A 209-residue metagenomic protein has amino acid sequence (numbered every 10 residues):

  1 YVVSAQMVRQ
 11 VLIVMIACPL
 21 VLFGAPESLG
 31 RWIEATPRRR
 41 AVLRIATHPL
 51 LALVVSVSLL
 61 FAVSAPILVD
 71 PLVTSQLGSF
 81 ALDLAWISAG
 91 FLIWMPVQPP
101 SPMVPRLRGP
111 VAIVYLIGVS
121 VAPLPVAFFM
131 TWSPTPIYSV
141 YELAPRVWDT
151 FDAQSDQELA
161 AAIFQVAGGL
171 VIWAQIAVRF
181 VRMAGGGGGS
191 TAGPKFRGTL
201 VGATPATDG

Functional and structural regions predicted by a protein language model:
Y1-G209: Alpha-helical membrane segments of multi-pass proteins
